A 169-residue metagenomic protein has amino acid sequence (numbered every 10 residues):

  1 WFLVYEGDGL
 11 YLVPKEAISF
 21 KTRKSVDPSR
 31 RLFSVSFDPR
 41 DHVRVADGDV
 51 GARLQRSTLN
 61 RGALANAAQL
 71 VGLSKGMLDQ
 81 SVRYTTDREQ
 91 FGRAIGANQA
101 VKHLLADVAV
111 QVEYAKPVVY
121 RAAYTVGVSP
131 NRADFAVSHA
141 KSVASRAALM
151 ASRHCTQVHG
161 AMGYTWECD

Functional and structural regions predicted by a protein language model:
W1-D79, R83: FAD-binding core of flavoproteins
G48, S57-D169: Alpha-helical interface subdomain recognition
